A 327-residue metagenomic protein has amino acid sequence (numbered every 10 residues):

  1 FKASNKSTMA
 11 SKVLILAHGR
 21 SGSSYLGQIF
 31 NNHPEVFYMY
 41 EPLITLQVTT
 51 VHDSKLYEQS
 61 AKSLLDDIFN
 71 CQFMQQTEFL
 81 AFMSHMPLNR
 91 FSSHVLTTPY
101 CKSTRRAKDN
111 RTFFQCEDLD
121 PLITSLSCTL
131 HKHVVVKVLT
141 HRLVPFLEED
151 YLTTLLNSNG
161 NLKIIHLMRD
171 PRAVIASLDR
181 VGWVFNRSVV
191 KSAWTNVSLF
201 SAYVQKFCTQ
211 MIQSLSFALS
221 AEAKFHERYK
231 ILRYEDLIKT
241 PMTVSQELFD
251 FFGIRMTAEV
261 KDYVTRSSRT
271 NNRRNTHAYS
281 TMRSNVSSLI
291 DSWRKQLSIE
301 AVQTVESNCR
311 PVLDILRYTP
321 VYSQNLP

Functional and structural regions predicted by a protein language model:
F1-D118: PAPS-dependent sulfotransferase catalytic core
L14, Y25, K163, T240 (+2 more regions): Amphipathic alpha-helical recognition patches that constitute DNA-binding helices
L14-L16, L232-L237, W293-K295: Short, well-ordered beta-strand elements within core beta-sheets of diverse protein domains
S93-K261, R269-M282: PAPS-dependent sulfotransferase catalytic domain
L289-P327: C-terminal accessory extensions appended to soluble enzyme cores
